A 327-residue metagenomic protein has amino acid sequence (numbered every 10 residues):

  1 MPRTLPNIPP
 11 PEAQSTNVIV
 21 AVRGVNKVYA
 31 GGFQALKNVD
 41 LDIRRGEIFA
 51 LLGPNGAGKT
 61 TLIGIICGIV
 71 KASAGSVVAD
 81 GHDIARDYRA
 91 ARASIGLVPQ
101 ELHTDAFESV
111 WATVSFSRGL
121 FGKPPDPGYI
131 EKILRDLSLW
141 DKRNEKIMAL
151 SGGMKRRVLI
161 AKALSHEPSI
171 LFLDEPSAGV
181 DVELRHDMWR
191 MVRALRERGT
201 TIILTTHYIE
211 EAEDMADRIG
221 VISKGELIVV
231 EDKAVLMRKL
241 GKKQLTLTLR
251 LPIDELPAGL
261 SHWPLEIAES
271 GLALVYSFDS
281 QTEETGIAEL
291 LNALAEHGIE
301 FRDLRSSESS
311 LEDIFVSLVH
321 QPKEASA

Functional and structural regions predicted by a protein language model:
G75-R86, A90-A91: Conserved ABC transporter NBD signature motif
S115, G119-K142: Conserved ABC ATPase "signature" region
E167: Conserved catalytic motifs of ABC-family nucleotide-binding domains
L171-D174: Catalytic Walker B motif of ABC-type/P-loop ATPase nucleotide-binding domains
W189-D279: ABC transporter nucleotide-binding domain
K242-L318, A327: Short, charged/small-residue-rich alpha-helical element at the C-terminal edge of ABC transporter nucleotide-binding
